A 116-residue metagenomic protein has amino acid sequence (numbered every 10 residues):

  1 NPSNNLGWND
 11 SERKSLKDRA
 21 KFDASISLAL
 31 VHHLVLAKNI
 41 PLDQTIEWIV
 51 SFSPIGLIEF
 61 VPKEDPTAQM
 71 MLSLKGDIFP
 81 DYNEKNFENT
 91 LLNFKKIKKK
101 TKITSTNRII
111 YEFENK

Functional and structural regions predicted by a protein language model:
N1-A20: S-adenosyl-L-methionine
S11-K14, K99-K116: Core SAM-dependent methyltransferase catalytic element
F22, F52-S53, K95: Short, well-ordered alpha-helix to beta-strand connector turns
S25-I26: A conserved beta-strand element that flanks and buttresses the S-adenosyl-L-methionine
H32-L36: A short His-aromatic
N39-T45: Charged helix-capping and loop-helix junction motifs
T45-T67: Conserved beta-strand signature within the Rossmann-like core of class I S-adenosyl-L-methionine
D77-K95: Short alpha-helix
